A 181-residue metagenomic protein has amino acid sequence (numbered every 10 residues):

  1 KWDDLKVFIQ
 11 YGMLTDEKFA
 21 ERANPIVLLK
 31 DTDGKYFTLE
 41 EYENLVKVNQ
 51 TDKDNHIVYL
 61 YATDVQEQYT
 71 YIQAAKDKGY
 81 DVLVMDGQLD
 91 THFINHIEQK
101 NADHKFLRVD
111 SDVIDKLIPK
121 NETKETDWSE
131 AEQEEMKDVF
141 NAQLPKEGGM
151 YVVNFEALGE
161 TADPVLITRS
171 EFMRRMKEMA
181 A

Functional and structural regions predicted by a protein language model:
K1-A181: Conserved GHKL (Bergerat-fold) ATPase module
